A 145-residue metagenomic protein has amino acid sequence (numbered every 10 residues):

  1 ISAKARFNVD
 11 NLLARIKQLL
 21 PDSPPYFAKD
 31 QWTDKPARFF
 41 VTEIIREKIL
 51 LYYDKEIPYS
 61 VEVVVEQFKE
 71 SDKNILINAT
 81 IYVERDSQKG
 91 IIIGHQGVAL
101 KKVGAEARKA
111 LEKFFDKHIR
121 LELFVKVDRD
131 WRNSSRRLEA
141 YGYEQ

Functional and structural regions predicted by a protein language model:
I1-A37: Canonical P-loop GTPase G-domain recognition
A37-Q145: P-loop NTP-binding site
